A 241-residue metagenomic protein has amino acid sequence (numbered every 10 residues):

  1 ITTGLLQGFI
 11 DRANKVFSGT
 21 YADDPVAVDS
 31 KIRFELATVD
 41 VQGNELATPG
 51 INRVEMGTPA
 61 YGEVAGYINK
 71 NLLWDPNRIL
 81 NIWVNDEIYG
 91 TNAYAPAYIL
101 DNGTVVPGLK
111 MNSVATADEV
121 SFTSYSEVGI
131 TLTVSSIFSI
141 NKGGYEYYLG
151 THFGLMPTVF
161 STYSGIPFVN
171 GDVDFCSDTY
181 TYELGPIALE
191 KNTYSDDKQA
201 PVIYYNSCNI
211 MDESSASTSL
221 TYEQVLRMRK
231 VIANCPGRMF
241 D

Functional and structural regions predicted by a protein language model:
I1-R78, D86, A233-F240: Propeptide-to-catalytic entry region of secreted or membrane-anchored zinc metalloproteases
G4-D11, K15, G143, Y147-T151 (+2 more regions): Solvent-exposed, polar/charged alpha-helical surfaces in well-ordered, non-transmembrane soluble domains, broadly
T20, D40, E87-Y89, I137-F138 (+3 more regions): Acidic glycine-/aspartate-rich tracts in secreted/extracellular proteins
D24-A27, S121-S124, V202-I203: Short, conserved catalytic or adaptor-binding loops enriched in Gly and charged residues
S30, P76-R78, S126-V128, N206-S207 (+1 more regions): Residues that flank catalytic or metal-binding motifs in active/ligand-binding sites
A65-F160: Active-site-proximal segment of zinc-dependent metalloprotease catalytic domains
V128-L220: The catalytic-center signature of Zn2+-dependent metalloproteases
S215-D241: Pan-zinc metallopeptidase signature
